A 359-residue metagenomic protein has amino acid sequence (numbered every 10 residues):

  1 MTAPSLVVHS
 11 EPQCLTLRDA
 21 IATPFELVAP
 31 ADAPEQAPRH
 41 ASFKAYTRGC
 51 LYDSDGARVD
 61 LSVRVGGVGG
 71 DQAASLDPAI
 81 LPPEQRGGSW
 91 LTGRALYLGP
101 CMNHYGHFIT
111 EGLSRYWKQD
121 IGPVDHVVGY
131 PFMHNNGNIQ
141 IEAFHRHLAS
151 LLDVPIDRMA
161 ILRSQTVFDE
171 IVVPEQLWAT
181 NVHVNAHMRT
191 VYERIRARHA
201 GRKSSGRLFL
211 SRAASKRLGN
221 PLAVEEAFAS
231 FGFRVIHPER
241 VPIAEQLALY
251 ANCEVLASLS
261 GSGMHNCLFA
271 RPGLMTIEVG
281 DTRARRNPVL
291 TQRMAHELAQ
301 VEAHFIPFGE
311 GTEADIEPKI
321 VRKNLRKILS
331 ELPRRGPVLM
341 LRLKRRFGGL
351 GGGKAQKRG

Functional and structural regions predicted by a protein language model:
M1-G359: The feature primarily captures lumenal catalytic ectodomains of type II secretory-pathway glycosyltransferases
